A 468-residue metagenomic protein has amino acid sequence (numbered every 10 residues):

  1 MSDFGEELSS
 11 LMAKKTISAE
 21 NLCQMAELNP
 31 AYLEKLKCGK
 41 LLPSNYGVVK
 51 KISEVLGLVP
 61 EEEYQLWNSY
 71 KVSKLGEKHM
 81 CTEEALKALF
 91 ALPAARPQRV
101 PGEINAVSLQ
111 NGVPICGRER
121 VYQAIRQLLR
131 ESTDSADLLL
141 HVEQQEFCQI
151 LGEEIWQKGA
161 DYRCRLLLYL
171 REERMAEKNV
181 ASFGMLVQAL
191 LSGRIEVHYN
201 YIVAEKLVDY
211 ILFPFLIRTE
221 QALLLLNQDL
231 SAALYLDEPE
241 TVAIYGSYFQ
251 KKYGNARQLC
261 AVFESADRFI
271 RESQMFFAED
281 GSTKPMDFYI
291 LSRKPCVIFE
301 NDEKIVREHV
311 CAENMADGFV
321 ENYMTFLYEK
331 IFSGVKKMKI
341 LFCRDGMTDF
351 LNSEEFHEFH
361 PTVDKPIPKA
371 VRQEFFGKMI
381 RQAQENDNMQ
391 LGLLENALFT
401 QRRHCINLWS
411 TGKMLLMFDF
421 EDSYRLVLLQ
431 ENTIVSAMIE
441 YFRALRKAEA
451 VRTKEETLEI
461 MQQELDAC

Functional and structural regions predicted by a protein language model:
M1-S18: A short, Lys/Arg-rich alpha-helix, primarily the initiator
L8, L22-C23, L33-L36: Conserved hydrophobic/aromatic packing and binding residues within compact polymer-binding modules
M12, C23, S53: The alpha-helix within a helix-turn-helix
E27-S44, K51, W67-S69: Recognition helix of helix-turn-helix/homeodomain-like DNA-binding domains that insert into the DNA major groove
Y46-K50, E54-V100: Short amphipathic recognition helices of helix-turn-helix/homeodomain-type DNA-binding modules
Q110-K454, L458: Hydrophobic protein-protein interaction segments
